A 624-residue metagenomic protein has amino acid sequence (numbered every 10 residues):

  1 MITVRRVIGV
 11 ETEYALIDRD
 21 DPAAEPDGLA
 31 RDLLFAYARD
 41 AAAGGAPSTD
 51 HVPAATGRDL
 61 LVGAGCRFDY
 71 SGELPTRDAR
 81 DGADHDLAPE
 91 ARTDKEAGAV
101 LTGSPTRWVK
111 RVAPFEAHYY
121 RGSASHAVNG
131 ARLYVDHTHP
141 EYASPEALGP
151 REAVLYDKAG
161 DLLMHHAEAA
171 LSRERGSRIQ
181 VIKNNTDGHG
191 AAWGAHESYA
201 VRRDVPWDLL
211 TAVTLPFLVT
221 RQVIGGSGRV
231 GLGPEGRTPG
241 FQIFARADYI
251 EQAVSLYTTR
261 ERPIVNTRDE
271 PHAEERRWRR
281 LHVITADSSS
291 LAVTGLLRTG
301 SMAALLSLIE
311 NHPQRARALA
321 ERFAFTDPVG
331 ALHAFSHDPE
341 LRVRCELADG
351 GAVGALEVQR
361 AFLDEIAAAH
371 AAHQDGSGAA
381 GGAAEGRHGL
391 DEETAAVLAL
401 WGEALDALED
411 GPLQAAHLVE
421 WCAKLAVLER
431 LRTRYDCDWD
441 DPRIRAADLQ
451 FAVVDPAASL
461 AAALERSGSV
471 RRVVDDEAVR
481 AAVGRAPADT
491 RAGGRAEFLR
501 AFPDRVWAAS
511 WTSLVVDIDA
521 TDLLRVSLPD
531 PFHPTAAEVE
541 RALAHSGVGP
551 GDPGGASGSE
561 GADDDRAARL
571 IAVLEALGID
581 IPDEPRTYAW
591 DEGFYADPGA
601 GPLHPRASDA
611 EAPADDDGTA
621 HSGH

Functional and structural regions predicted by a protein language model:
M1-I182, L215-S227, L232, S255-V265 (+1 more regions): Terminal catalytic/cofactor-binding subdomain
D21-A24, G188-A191, V205, I250-Q252 (+1 more regions): Flexible loop/turn segments at secondary-structure boundaries
N184-R202: Histidine-centered divalent-metal-coordination microenvironment in nucleic-acid enzymes
H196-S198, R203-D204, A253, I284: The feature captures the catalytic groove of carbohydrate-active enzymes
Y199-Q222: Helical (often loop-to-helix) elements that flank the catalytic cores of nucleotide-handling enzymes
V201, A245-A247, T285-D287: Short, structured patches in soluble enzyme cores that scaffold and shape functional sites
G231-L232, R237-R246: E2/UBC-UEV (E2-variant) core
I243, Q252-V254: Amphipathic, oligomerization/interface secondary-structure segments
